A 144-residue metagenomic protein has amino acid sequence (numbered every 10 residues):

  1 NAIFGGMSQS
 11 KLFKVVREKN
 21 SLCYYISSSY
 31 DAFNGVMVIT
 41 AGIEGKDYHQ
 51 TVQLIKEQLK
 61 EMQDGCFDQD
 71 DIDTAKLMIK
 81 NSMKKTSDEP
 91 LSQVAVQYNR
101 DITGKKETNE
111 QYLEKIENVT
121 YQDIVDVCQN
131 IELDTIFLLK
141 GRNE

Functional and structural regions predicted by a protein language model:
N1-F13: His/Glu-based metal-binding/catalytic segments typifying zinc-dependent metallopeptidases
I3, Q58, V127-N130: Generic, well-ordered alpha-helical scaffold segments in large soluble proteins
M7, C23, S27-T86: M16/insulysin-pitrilysin zinc metalloprotease superfamily fold
K19-I26, T120-D123: Short amphipathic beta-strand starts and helix->beta connectors
A75-E144: C-terminal regions of mature proteins
